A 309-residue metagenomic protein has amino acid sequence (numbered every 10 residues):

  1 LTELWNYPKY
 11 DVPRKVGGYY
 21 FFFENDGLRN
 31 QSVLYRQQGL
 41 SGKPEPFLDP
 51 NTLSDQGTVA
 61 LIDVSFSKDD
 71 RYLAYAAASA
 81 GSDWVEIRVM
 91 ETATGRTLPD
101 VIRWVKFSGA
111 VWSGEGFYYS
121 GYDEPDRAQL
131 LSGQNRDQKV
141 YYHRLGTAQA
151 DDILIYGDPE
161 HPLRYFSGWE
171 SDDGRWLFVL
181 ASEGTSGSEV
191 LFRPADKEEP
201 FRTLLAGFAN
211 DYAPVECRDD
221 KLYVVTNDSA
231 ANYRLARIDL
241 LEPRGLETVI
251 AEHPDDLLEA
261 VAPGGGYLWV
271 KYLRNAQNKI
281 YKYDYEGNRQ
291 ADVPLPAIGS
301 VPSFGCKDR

Functional and structural regions predicted by a protein language model:
L1-Y19, F23-P46, P50-R309: Peripheral, non-catalytic segments that deliver or gate enzyme domains
